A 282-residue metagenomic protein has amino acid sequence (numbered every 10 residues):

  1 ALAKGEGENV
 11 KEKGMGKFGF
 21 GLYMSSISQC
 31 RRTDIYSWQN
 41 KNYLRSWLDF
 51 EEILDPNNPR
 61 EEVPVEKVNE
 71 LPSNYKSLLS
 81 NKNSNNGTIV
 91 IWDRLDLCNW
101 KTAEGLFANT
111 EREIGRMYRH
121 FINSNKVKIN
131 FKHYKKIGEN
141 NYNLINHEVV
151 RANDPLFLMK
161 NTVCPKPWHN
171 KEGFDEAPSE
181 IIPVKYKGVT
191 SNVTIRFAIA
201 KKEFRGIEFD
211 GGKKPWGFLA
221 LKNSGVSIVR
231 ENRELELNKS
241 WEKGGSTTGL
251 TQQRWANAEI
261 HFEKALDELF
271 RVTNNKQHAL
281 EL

Functional and structural regions predicted by a protein language model:
A1-K4: Short conserved segment of the HATPase_c
G7-K135: GHKL-type ATPase core
S25-S28, S37, S46, S73 (+10 more regions): Generic serine detector
N42-L44, G138-I145, E234-E236: Surface-exposed loop/edge segments in extracytoplasmic proteins
L48-P56, E148-F157, K201, S240-G245: A short, sequence-level motif marking secondary-structure junctions
S77-G217: Glycine/threonine-rich ATP-lid/beta-loop region of ATP-binding domains
C164-L282: Charged regulatory segments coupled to nucleotide-binding catalytic modules in large multidomain enzymes
